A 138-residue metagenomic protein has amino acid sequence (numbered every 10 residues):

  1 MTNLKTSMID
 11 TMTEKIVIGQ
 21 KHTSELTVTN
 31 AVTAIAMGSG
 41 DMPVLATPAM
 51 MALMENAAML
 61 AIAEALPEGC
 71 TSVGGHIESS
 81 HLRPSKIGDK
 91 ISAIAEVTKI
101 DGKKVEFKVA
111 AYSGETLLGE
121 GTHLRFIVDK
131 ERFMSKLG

Functional and structural regions predicted by a protein language model:
M1-T11: N-terminal amphipathic/basic-hydrophobic helices that include classical n-h-c signal peptides and signal-anchor
T11-L45: Catalytic strand-loop segment that frames the active site of acyl-thioester-processing enzymes
K15-T23, I100-F107, S113-K136: C-terminal binding/interaction regions
V28-N30, R83, I127-D129: Non-catalytic surface loops within mature trypsin-like serine protease
A46-M50: A short mixed-secondary-structure module that forms the rim of ligand-binding clefts
M59-S92: Hydrophobic beta-strand-centered segment that forms part of the acyl-chain substrate-binding groove
S79-G114: Hydrophobic beta-sheet segments that form the core/acyl-binding groove of ACP/CoA-dependent acyl-chain-processing
